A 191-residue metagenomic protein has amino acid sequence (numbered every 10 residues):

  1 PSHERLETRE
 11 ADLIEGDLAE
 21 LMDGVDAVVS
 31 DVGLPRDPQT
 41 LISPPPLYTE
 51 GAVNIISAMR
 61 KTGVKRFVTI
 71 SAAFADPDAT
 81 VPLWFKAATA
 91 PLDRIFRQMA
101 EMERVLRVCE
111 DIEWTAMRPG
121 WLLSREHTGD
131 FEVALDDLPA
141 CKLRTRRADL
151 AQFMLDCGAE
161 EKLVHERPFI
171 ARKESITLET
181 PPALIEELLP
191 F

Functional and structural regions predicted by a protein language model:
P1-N54, A58-K61, K162: NAD(P)H-binding glycine-rich loop region in Rossmannoid oxidoreductase-like domains and their noncatalytic homologs
V28, M102, M117, L150-A151: Non-catalytic, hydrophobic alpha-helical segments
V29-V32, F67-A73, M117-P119: SDR active-site strand-loop-helix element
P38-Q39, E50-I95, V108: Conserved Rossmann-fold NAD(P)-dependent oxidoreductase catalytic core, especially the SDR/UDP-sugar
P44-T49, A88-E101, A140-A148: Short-chain dehydrogenase/reductase
K65, L138-F191: Mid/C-terminal beta-alpha module of Rossmann-like enzyme folds, strongest in SDR-family dehydrogenases/epimerases
A75, L122-L123, S175: Conserved sequence/active-site signature of Rossmann-fold short-chain dehydrogenase/reductase
E103-R125: Conserved beta-loop-beta element that borders a ligand/cofactor-binding pocket
